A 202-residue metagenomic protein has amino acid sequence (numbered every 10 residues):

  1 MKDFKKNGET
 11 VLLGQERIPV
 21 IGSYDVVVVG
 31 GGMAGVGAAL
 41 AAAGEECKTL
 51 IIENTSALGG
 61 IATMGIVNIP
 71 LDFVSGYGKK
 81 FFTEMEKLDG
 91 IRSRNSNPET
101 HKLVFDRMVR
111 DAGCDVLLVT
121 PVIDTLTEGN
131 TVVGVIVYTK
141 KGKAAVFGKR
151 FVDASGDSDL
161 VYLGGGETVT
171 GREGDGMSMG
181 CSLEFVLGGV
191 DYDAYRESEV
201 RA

Functional and structural regions predicted by a protein language model:
M1-N7, Q15, I21-S23, A41 (+6 more regions): Conserved N-terminal/central alpha/beta ligand/cofactor-binding core
I18-A34: Beta1/beta-strand and adjacent pyrophosphate-binding region of the FAD-binding site in flavoprotein oxidoreductases
G22-Y24, K141-R150: Core beta-strand elements of the Rossmann-like FAD/NAD(P) dinucleotide-binding domain in flavoenzyme oxidoreductases
V29, V146-D157: Short hydrophobic core segments
G31, T139, S155, G164: Glycine-rich, N-terminal phosphate-binding loop of Rossmann-like dinucleotide-binding domains
G37, A41-A42, T63, F151 (+1 more regions): Hydrophobic/aromatic ligand-binding patch that stacks against planar heteroaromatic rings of cofactors or nucleotides
L126-A145: Conserved beta-strand-loop-beta-strand element in the redox core of flavoprotein oxidoreductases
L160-A202: Rossmann-like dinucleotide-binding core of oxidoreductases
